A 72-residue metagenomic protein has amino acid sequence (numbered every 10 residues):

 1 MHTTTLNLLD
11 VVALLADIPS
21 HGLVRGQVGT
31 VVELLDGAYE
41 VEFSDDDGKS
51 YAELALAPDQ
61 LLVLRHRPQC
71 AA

Functional and structural regions predicted by a protein language model:
L6-A71: Basic/aromatic-rich interaction segments and small domains that mediate binding to polyanionic partners
